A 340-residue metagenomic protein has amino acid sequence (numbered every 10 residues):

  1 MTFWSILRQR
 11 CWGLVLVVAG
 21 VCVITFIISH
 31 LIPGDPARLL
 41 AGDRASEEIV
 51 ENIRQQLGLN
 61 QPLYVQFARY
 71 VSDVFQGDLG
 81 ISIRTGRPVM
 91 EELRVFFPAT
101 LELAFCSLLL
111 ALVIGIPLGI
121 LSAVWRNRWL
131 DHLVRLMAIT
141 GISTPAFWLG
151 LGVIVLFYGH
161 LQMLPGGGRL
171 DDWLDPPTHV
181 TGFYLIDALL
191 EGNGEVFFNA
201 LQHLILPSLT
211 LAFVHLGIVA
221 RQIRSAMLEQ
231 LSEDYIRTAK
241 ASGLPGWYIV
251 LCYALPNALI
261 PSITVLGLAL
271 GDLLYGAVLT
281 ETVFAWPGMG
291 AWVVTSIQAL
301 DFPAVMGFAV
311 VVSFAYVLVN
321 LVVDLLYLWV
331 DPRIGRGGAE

Functional and structural regions predicted by a protein language model:
M1-N60, M90, R94, L121 (+2 more regions): N-terminal signal-anchor/first transmembrane alpha helix
T2-I6, F97-L130, P176-E340: Alpha-helical transmembrane segments of integral membrane proteins, especially multi-pass inner/plasma-membrane
F3, N60-I116: An internal, D/E-rich "acidic patch" concept
L14, C22, R44, L112 (+5 more regions): Residue-level recognition of pore/gate-forming positions within transmembrane alpha-helices of multi-pass
V17-A68, F157-V196: Hydrophobic alpha-helical transmembrane segments of membrane transport/permease proteins and related membrane-embedded
I24, I28, L118, S122 (+4 more regions): Alpha-helical membrane-inserting segments
F96, T100, L136-S143, G152 (+1 more regions): Residue-level signal for discrete positions within transmembrane alpha-helices of multi-pass small-molecule
G141-L149, N193, A200: A hydrophobic, multi-pass inner-membrane permease signature
